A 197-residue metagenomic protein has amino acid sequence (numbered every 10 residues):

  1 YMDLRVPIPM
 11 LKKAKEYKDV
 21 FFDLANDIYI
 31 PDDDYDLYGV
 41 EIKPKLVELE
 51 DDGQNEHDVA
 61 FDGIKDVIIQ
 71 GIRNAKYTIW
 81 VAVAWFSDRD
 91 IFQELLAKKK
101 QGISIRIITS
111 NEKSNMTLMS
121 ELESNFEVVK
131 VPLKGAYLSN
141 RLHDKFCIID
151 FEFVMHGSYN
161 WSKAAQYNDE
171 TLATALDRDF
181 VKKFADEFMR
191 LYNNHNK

Functional and structural regions predicted by a protein language model:
Y1-D66, D88-K197: PLD/PLD-like phosphodiesterase catalytic module centered on the HKD motif
K65-K76: Secondary-structure "cap/kink" motif recognition
V83-A84: Glycine- and other small-residue-rich loops at beta-strand/loop junctions that grip anionic moieties
